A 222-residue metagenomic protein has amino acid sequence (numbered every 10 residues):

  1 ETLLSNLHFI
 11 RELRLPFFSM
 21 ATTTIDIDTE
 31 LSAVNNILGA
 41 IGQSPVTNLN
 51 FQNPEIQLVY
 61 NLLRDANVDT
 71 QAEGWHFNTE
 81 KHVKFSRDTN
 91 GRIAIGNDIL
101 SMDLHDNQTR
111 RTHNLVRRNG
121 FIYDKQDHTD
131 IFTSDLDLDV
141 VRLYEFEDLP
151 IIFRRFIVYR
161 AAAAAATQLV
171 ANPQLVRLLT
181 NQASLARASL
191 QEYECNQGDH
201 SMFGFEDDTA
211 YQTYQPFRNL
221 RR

Functional and structural regions predicted by a protein language model:
E1-S19: N-terminal amphipathic/basic-hydrophobic helices that include classical n-h-c signal peptides and signal-anchor
F18-R222: Glycine-enriched, solvent-exposed interface loops adjoining structured elements
